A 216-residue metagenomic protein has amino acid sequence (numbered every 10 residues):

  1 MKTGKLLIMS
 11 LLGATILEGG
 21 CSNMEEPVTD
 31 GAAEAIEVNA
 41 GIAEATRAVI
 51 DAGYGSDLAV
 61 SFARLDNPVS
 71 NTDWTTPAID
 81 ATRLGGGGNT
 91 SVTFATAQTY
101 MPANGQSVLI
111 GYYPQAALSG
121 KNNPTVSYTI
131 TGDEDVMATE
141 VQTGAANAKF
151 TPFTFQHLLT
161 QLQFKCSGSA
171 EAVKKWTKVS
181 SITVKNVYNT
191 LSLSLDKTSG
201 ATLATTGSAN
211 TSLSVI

Functional and structural regions predicted by a protein language model:
M1-I8: Bacterial N-terminal signal peptides that target proteins for export
L17-G20: C-terminal motif of bacterial Sec signal peptides marking the signal peptidase cleavage site
N23-N189, L195, T202, S212-I216: Short, low-hydrophobicity acidic/polar segments
